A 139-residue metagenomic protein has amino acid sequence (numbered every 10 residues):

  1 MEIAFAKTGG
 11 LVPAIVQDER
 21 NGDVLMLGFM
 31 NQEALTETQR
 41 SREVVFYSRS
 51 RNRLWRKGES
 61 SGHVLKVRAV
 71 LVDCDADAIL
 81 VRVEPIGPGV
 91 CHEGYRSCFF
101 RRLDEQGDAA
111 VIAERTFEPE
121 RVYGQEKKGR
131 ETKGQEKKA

Functional and structural regions predicted by a protein language model:
E2-L11, V16-L25, M30-A139: C-terminal binding/interaction regions
